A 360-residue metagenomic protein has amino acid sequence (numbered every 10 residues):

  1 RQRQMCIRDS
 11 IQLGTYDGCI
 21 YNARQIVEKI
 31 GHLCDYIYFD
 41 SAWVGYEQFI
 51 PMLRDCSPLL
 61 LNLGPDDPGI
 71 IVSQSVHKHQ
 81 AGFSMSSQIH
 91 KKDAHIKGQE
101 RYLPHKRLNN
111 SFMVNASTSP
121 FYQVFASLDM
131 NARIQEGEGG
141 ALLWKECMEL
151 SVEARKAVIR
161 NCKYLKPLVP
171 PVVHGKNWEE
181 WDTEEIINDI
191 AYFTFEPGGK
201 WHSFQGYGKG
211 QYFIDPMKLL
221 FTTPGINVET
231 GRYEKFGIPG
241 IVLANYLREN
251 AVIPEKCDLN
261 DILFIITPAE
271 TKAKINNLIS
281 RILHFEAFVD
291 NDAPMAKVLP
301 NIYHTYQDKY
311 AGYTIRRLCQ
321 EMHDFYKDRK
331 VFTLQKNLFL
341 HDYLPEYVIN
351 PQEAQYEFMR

Functional and structural regions predicted by a protein language model:
R1, E138-R360: Non-catalytic terminal extensions of PLP-dependent enzymes
Q2-I7: Short, small-residue-biased leader/transition segments that mark boundaries at the very start of proteins
T15, W43-G45, K78, N260 (+1 more regions): Active-site-proximal loop/turn and secondary-structure-junction residues that shape catalytic pockets, frequently
I20-D55, D67: Catalytic PLP-binding core of fold-type I/II PLP enzymes
D55-N110, A116-S127: Active-site PLP attachment segment
D129-E136: Short glycine/serine- and small hydrophobic-enriched flexible loop segments
